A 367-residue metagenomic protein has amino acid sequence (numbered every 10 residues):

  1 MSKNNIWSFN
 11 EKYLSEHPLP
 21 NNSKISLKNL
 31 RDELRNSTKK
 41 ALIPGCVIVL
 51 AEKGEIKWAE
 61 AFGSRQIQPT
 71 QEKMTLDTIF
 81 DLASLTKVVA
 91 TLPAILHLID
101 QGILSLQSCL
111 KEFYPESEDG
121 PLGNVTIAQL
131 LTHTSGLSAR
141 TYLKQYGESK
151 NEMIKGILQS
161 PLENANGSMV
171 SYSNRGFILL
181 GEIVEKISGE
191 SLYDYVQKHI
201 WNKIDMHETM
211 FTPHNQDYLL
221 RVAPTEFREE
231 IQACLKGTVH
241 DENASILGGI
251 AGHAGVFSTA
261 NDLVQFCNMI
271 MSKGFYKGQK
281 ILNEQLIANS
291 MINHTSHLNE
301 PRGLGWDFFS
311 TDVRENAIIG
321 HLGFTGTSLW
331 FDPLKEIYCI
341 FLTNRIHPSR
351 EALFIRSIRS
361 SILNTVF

Functional and structural regions predicted by a protein language model:
S2-L27: Short, compositionally biased leader-like segments
N5-W7, N21-S23, S272, Y276 (+4 more regions): Short, gly/Ser/Thr-rich active-site loops of penicillin-recognizing serine hydrolases
P20-F80, I103-S105, E152-K155, S160: Short, conserved catalytic-motif segment at the N-terminal edge
N36-V49, P69-Q129, N164-R175, A251-A254: Short active-site loop at a secondary-structure junction that contains or immediately precedes the catalytic residue(s)
F62, Q66, G120-I319: Short, surface-exposed loop or secondary-structure junction motifs that flank catalytic or metal-binding residues
S328-L329: Non-globular disordered terminal and juxtamembrane segments underlying protein topogenesis/assembly
E336-R345: Short, well-ordered beta-strand elements
